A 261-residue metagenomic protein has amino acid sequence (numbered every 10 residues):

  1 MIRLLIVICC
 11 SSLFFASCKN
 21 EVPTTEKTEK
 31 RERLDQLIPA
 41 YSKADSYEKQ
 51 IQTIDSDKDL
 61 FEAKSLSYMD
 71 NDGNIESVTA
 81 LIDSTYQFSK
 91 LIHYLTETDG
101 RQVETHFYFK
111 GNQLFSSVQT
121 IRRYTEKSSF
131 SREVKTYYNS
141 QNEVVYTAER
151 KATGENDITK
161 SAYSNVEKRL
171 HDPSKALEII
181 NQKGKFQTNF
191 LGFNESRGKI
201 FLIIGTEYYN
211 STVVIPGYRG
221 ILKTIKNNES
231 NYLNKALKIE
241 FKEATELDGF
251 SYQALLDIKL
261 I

Functional and structural regions predicted by a protein language model:
M1-L5, K19-N20: Positively charged n-region of N-terminal signal peptides that target proteins for export
F14-S17: C-terminal motif of bacterial Sec signal peptides marking the signal peptidase cleavage site
K19-E32: Bacterial Sec signal peptide processing site at the extreme N-terminus
Q141-K185: Surface-exposed beta-loop interaction hotspot
E178-I204: Structural detector for short beta-strands of small beta-barrel domains
S196-Y218: OB-fold (S1/OB) nucleic-acid-binding surfaces
I221-E240: Short nucleic-acid-contacting surface segments enriched for D/E, G, S/T with interspersed K/R
A244-I261: OB-fold/S1-family single-stranded nucleic acid-binding modules
